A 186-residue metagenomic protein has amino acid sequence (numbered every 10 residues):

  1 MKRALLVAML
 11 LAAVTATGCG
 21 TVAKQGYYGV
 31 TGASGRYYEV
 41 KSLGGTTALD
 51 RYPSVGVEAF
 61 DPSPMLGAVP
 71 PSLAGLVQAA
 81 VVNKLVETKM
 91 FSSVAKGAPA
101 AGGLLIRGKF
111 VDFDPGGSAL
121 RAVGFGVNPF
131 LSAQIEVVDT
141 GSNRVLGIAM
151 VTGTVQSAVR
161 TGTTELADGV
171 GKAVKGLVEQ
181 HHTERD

Functional and structural regions predicted by a protein language model:
M1-C19: Sec-dependent bacterial lipoprotein signal peptides
G18-A79, V178-D186: A structural "domain/chain start" motif
T21-T31, T88, S92-V145, T152 (+2 more regions): Surface-exposed short loop/turn segments
G56, G147-I148: Structural recognition of the beta-strand scaffold that forms the well-ordered cores of secreted hydrolase catalytic
A59-P62, V151-V155: Short, histidine-centered active-site or binding-site loop motifs used for metal coordination, general acid-base
P64, V77-S92, D114, V170 (+1 more regions): Sec/Tat-exported extracytoplasmic proteins
A68-A79, S132, S157-G169: Soluble non-cytosolic domains of exported or imported proteins
G153, V159-D186: Compositionally biased, intrinsically disordered linkers/stalks adjacent to structured regions
